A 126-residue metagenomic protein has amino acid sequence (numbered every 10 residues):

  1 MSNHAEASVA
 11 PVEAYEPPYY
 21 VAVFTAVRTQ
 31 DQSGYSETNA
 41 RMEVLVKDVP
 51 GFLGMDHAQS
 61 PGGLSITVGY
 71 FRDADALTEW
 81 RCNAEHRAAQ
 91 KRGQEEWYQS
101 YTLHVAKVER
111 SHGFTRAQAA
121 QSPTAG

Functional and structural regions predicted by a protein language model:
M1-L64, D75-C82, Y98-G126: Short S/T/G/P-rich N-terminal loop/turn motif that feeds into the first structured element of a domain
T67-D73: Conserved RNP beta-strands of RNA recognition motif
R81, A89-Q90: Amphipathic alpha-helical interface segments used for dimerization/assembly
G93-E96: Short, conserved catalytic or adaptor-binding loops enriched in Gly and charged residues
